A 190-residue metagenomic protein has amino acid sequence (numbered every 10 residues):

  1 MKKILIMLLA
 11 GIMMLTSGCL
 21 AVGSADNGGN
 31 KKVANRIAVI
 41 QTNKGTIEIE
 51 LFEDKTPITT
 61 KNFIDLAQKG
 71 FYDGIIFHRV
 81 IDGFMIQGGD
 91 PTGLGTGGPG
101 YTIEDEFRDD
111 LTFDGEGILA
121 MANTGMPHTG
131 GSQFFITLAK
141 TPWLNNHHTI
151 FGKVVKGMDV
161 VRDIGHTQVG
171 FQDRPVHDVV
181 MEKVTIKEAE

Functional and structural regions predicted by a protein language model:
I4-E190: Cyclophilin-like peptidyl-prolyl cis-trans isomerases
